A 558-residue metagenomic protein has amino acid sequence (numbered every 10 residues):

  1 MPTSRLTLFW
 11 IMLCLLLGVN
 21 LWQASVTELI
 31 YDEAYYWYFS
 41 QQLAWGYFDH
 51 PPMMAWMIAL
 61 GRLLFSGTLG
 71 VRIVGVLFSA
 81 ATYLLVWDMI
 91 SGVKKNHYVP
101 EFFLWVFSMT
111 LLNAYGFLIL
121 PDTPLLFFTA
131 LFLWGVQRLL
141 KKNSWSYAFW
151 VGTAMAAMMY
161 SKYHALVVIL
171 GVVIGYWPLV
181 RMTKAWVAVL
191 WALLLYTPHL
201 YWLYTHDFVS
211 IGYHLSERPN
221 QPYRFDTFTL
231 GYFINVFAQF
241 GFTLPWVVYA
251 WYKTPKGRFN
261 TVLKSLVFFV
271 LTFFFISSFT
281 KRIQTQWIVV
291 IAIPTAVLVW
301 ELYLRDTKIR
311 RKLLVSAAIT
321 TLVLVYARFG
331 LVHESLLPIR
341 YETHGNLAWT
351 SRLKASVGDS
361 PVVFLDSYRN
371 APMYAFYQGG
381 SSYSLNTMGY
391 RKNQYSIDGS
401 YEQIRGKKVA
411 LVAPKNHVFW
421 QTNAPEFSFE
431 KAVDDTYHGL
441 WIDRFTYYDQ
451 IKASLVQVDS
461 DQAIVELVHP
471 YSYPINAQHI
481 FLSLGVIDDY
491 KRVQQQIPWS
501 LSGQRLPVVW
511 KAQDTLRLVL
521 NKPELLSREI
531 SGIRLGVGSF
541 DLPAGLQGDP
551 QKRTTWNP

Functional and structural regions predicted by a protein language model:
A24-Y36, W45-M57, F65-L69, D207-V209 (+1 more regions): Extracytoplasmic catalytic/substrate-binding loops of multi-pass membrane glycan-assembly enzymes
Q42, A114, R138, W145-K162 (+3 more regions): Membrane-interface alpha helices of multi-pass inner-membrane proteins
I73-K95, S108, L131: Transmembrane-helix motifs of polytopic, lipid-linked glycan transferases
G92-N96, F132-Y147: Membrane-interface transmembrane helices that cradle and orient dolichyl/undecaprenyl
F102-T110, M155: Short helix- or helix-capping micro-motifs that position conserved polar/aromatic residues at function-defining sites
A114-L125: Short acidic/glycine- and proline-prone juxtamembrane loop motifs at membrane-interface regions of multi-pass membrane
A157, V167-N260, T272-F275: Transmembrane-lumen/periplasm boundary regions of multi-pass, lipid-linked membrane glycan transferases
R311-D359, S367-Y383, T387-M388, L411-K415: Membrane-proximal, lumen/periplasm-facing interface regions of secretory-pathway glyco- and lipid-modifying enzymes
